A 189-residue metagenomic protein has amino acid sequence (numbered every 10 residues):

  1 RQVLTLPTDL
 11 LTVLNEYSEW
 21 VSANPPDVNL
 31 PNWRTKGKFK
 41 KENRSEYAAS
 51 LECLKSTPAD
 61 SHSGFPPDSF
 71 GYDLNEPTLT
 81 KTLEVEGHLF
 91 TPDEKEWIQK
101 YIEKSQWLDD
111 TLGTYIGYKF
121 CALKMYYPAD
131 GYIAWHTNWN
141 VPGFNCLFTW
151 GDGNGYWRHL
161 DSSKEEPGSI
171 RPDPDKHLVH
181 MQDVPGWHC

Functional and structural regions predicted by a protein language model:
R1-E16, W20, N24-P26, P167-S169: Fe(II)/2-oxoglutarate
V13, P25-P26, F90, P128 (+1 more regions): Intrinsically disordered, low-complexity regions enriched in Ser/Pro/Gly/Gln/His and often acidic
W20, K40-I133: Signature of the catalytic double-stranded beta-helix
N29-R34, K38: Solvent-exposed N-terminal domain segments of exported/luminal and surface proteins
G117-H188: Catalytic core of non-heme Fe(II) oxygenases with the double-stranded beta-helix
